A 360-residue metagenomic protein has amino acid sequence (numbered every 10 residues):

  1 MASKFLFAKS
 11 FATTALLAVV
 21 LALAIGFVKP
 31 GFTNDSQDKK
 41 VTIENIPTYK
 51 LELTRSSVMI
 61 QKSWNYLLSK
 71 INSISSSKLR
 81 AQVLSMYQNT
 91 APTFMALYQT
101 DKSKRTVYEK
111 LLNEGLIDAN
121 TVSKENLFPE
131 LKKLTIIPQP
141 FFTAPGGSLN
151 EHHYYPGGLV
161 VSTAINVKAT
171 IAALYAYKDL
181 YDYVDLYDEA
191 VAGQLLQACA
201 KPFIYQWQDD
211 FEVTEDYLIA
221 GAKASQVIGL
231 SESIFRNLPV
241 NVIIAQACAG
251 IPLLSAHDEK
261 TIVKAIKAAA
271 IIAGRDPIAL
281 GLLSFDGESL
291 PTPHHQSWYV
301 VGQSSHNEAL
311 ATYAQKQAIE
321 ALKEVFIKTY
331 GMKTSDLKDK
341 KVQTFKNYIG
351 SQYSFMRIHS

Functional and structural regions predicted by a protein language model:
A2-T33: Classical Sec-dependent N-terminal signal peptides that target proteins to the secretory pathway
L6, N65-S69, A81, S85 (+9 more regions): Polar/charged alpha-helical tracts
G31-Y66, K70, G302-S360: Terminal helices and disordered tails flanking the catalytic cores of nucleotide-processing hydrolases
D38-T214: Acidic/His-rich, divalent-metal-binding segments that scaffold phosphate/diphosphate chemistry
M59, Y66-S75, A81, S85 (+6 more regions): All-alpha prenyltransferase/terpene-synthase fold signal
K70-S77, N89-K104, E114, L180 (+6 more regions): Surface-exposed polar/charged interaction patches
G146-G147, Y155, V161-S162, A176-E320 (+2 more regions): Divalent metal-dependent catalytic cores for phosphoryl transfer on phosphate-bearing substrates
